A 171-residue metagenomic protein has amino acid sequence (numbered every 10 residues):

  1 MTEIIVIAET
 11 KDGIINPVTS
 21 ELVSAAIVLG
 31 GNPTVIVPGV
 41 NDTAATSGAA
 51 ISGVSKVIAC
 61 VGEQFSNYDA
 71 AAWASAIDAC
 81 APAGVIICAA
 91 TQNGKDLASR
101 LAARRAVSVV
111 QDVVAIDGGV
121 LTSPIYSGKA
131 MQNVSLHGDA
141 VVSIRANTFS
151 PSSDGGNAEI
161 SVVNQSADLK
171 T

Functional and structural regions predicted by a protein language model:
M1-T171: N-terminal glycine-rich FAD/FM-binding segment characteristic of electron-transfer flavoproteins
